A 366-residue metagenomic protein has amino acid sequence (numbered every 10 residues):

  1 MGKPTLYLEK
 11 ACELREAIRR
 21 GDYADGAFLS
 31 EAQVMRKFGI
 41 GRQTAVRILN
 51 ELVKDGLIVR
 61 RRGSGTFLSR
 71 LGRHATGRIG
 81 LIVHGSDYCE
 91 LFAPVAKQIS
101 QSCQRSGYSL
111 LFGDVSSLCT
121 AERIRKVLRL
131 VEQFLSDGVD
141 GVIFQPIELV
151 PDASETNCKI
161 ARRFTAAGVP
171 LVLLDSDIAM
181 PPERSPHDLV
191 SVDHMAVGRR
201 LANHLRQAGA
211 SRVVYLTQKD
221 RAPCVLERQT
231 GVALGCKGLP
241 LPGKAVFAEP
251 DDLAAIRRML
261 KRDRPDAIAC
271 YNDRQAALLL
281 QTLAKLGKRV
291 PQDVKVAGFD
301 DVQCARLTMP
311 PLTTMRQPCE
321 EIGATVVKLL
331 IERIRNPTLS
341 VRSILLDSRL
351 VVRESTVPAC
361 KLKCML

Functional and structural regions predicted by a protein language model:
M1-I40, V46-N50, C119-T120, R129-S136 (+1 more regions): Extreme N-terminal segment that seeds HTH/winged-HTH DNA-binding domains in transcriptional regulators
L8, C12-E13, R20, G72-F144 (+1 more regions): Amphipathic helical "hinge" segments at domain boundaries
A17, P186-H187, R257-L366: Flexible loop/turn connectors
A27-F28, D55-G63, F67-S69: Beta-hairpin "wing" of winged helix-turn-helix
G80-I82, G138-L149, P170-V172, V214-T217 (+2 more regions): Periplasmic-binding protein-like
I147-V197, R274, D300-L312: Flexible loop/hinge segments that line or gate small-molecule binding clefts
D177-M180, R184-Y215, D251-R257, A276 (+1 more regions): Hydrophobic alpha-helical segments within soluble ligand-binding/sensing domains
R199-L239, R342-T356: An alpha-beta-alpha
